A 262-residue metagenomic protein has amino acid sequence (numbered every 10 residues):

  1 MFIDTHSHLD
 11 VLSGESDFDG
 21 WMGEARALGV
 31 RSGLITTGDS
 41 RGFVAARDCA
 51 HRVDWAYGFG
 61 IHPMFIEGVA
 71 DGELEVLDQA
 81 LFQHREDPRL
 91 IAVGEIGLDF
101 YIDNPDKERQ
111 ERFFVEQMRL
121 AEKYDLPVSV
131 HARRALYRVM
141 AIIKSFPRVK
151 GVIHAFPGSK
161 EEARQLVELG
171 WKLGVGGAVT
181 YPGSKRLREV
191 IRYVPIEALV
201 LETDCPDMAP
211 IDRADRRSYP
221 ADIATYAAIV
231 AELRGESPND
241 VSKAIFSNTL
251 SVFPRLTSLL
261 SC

Functional and structural regions predicted by a protein language model:
M1-C262: Mid-domain alpha/beta scaffold segments of enzyme catalytic cores
